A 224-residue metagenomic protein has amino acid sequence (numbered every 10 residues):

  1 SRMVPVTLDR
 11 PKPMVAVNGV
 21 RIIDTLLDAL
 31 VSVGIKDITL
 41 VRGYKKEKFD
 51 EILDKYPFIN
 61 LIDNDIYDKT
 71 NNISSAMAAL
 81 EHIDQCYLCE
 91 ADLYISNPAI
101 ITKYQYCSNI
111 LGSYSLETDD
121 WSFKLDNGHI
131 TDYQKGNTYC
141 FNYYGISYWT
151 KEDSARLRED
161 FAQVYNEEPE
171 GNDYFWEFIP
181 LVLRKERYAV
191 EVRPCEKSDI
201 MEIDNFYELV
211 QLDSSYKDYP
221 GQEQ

Functional and structural regions predicted by a protein language model:
S1-R42, K46: N-terminal glycine-rich phosphate-binding loop and ensuing alpha1 helix
R2, T25, K48-E51, A78 (+4 more regions): Phosphate- and divalent-cation-binding pockets in alpha/beta enzyme and binding domains that engage nucleotide-derived
M14, F123-L125, V192: A structural signal for short hydrophobic beta-strand segments in well-ordered beta-sheet cores
N18-R21, Y44, Y67, F175 (+1 more regions): Short beta->alpha linker loops
K36-I38, F58, Q85, A189: Residues at the starts of beta-strands that form the adenosine-phosphate
D50-W121: Conserved beta-loop-beta/alpha segment of the NTase-like Rossmann-fold superfamily that binds/positions NTPs
S96-E170: Conserved core of the sugar-phosphate nucleotidyltransferase
Y143-Q224: Conserved alpha/beta core of the MobA/IspD/sugar-nucleotide pyrophosphorylase nucleotidyltransferase superfamily
